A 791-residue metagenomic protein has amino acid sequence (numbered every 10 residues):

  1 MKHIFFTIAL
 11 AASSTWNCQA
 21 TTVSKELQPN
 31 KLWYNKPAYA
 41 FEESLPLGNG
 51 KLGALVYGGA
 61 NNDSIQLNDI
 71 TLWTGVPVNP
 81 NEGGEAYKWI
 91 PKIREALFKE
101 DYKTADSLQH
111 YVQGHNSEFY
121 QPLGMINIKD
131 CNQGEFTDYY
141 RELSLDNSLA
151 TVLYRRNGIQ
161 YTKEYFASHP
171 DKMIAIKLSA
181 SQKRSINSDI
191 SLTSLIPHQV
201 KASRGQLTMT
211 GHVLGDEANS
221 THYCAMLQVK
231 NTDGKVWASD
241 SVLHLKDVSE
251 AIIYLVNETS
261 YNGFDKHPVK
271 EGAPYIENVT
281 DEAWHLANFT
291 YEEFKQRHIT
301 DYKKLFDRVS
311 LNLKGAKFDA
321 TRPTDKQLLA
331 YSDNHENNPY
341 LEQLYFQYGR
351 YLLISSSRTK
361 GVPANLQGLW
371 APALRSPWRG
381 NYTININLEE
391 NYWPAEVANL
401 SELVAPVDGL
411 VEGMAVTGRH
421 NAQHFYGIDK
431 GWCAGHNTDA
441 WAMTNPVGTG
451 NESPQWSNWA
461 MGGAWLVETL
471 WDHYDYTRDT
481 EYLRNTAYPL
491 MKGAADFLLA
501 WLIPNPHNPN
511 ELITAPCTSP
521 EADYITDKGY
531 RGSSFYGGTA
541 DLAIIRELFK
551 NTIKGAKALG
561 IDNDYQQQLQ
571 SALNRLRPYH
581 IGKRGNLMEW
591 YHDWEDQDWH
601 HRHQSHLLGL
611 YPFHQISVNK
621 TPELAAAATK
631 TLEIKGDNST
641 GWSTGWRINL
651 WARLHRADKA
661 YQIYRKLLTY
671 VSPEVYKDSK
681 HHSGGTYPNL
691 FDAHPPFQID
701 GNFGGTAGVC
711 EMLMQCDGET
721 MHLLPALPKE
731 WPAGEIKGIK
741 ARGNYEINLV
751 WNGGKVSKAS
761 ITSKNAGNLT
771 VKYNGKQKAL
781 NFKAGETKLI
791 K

Functional and structural regions predicted by a protein language model:
M1-V23: Bacterial Sec-dependent N-terminal signal peptides
T21-P454, L470-Y474, R484, K492-A495 (+11 more regions): Aromatic-residue-lined binding/catalytic grooves and analogous aromatic/hydrophobic interfacial grooves in multimeric
G50, D475-R478, D496, I503-P506 (+9 more regions): Hydrophobic alpha-helix feature that most strongly marks membrane-spanning transmembrane helices and their immediate
Q113-C131, I699-R742, E746: Catalytic cores of secreted or luminal carbohydrate-active enzymes
G368, P372, L512-T514, A522 (+2 more regions): C-terminal catalytic domain of Rieske-type non-heme iron oxygenases
I386-E396, A460-W471, A540-K550, S605-H614 (+3 more regions): Well-ordered alpha-helical segments within folded domains of soluble proteins
R484-W501, R546, W651-L667: Extended amphipathic alpha-helical segments enriched in small hydrophobics
G493, F497-G555: Acidic/histidine-rich catalytic neighborhood
